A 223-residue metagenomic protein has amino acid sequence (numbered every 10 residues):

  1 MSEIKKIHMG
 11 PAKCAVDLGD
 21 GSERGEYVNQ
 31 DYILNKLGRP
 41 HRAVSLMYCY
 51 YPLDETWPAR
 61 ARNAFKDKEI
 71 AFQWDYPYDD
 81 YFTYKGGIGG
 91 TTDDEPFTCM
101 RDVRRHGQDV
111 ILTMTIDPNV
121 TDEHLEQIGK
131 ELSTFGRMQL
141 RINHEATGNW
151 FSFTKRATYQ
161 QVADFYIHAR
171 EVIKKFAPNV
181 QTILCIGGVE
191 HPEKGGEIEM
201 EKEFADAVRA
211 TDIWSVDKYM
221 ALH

Functional and structural regions predicted by a protein language model:
M1-H8: Mature N-terminal, pre-catalytic/accessory segment of carbohydrate-active enzymes
K13-A15, H41-S45, G107-I111, R137-R141 (+2 more regions): Structural preference for beta-strand elements that scaffold enzyme active sites
A15-T134: N-terminal carbohydrate-binding/catalytic regions of secreted carbohydrate-active enzymes
V44-C49, M200-H223: Aromatic- and acid-rich polysaccharide-binding/catalytic face of secreted or lumenal carbohydrate-active enzymes
C49-L53, I116-V120, E145-N149, G187-P192 (+1 more regions): Solvent-exposed loop/turn segments at secondary-structure junctions within structured extracellular/periplasmic domains
D117-I142, Q161-F176, M200-A207: An active-site-proximal structural segment forming one wall of the substrate-binding cleft that immediately precedes
G129-Y159, V180-E190, K218: Active-site groove signature of glycoside hydrolases
E171-E199: Aromatic-lined carbohydrate-recognition surfaces of secreted/lumenal glycan-active proteins
